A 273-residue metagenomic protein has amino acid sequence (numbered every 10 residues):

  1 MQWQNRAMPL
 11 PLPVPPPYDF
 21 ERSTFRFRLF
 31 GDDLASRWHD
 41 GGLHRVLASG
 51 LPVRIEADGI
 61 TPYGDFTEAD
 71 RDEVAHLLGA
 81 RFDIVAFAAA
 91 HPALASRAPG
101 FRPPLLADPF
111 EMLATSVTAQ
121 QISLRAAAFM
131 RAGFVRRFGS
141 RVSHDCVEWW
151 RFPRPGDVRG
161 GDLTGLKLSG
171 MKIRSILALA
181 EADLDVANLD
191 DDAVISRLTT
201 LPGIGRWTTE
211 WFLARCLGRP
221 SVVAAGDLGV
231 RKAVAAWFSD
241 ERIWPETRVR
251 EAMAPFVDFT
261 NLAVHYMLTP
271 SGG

Functional and structural regions predicted by a protein language model:
M1-G273: HhH-family (HhH-GPD) DNA N-glycosylase catalytic core used in base-excision repair
